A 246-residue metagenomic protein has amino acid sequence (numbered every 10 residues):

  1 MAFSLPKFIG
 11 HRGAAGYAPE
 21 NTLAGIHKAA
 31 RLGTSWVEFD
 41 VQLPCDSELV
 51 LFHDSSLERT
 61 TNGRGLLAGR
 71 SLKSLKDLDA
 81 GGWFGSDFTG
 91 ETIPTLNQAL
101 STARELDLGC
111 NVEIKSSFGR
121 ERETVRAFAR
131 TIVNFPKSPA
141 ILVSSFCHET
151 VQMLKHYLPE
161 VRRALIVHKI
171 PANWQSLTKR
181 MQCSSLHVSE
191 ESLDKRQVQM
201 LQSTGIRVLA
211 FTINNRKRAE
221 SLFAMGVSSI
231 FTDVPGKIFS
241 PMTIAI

Functional and structural regions predicted by a protein language model:
M1-I246: Phosphate-group recognition and catalysis centered on beta-loop-alpha active-site segments
